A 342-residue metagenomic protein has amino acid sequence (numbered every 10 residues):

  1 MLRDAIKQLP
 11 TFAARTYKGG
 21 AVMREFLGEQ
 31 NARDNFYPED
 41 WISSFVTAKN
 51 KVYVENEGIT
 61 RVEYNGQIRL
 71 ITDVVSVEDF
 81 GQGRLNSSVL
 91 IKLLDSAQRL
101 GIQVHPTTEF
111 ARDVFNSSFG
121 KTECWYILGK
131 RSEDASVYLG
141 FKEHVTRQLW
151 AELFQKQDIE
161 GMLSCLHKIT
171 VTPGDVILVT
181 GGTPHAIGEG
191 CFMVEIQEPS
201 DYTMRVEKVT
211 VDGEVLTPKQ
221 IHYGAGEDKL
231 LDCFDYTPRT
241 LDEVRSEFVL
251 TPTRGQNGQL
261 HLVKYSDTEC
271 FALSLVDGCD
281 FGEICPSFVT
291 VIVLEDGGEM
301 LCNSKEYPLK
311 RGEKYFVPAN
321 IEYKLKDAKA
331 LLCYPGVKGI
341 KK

Functional and structural regions predicted by a protein language model:
M1-T146, V209-T253, L273, K338-G339: Transition-metal
I91, L100, S117, E123-Y126 (+4 more regions): His/acidic/aromatic-lined binding-pocket segments of jelly-roll/cupin-type domains and related regulatory beta-sandwich
L94-R99, T107, K130-E133, T183-Y202 (+3 more regions): Ligand-binding loop in jelly-roll beta-barrel domains
C124, G129-L178: Intrinsically disordered, low-complexity linker/loop segments enriched in Gly/Pro and charged/polar residues
K156-V206: Loop-centered beta-sheet repeat module
L166-L178, L301-N320: Short acidic-glycine-tyrosine-enriched beta hairpin
E189-F192, E198-Q220, T253, G312: Non-heme Fe(II)/2-oxoglutarate
C270-D277: A surface-exposed beta-alpha-beta supersecondary segment
